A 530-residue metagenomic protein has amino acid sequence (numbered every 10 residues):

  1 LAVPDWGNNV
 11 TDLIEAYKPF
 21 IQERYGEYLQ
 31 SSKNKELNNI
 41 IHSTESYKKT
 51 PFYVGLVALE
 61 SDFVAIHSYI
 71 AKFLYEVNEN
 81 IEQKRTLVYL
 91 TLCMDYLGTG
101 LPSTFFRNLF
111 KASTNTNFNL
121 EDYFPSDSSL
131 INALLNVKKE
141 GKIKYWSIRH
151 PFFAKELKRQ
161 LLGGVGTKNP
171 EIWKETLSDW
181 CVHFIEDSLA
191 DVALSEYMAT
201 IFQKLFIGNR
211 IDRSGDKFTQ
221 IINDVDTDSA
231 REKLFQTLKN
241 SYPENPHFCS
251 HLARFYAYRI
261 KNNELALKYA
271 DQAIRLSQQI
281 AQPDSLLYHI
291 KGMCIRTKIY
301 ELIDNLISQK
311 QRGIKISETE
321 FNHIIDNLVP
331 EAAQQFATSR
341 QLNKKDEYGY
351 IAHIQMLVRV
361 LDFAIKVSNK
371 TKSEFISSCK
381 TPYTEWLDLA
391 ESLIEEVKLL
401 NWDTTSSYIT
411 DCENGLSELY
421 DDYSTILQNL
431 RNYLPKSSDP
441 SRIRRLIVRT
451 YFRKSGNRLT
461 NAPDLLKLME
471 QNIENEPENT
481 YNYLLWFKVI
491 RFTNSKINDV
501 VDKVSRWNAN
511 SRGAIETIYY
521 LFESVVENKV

Functional and structural regions predicted by a protein language model:
P4-G100: Amphipathic alpha-helical "lid/sensor" segments that cap RecA-like P-loop NTPase cores
L87, M94-P243, H247-S250, Y256 (+1 more regions): C-terminal leucine-rich, beta-strand-based interaction scaffolds used for sensing/assembly
L177, D228-L238, N263-S277, N305-R340 (+5 more regions): Alpha-helical repeat scaffolds
K217-I221, H251-Y256, K291, K298 (+5 more regions): Structural register within alpha-helical repeat arrays
D224, Y256-K261, K298-N305, V360-T371 (+4 more regions): Glycine-centered coil turns and helix-coil junctions that link the paired helices within alpha-helical repeat units
Y242-P243, Q278-Q282, K344, W402-T404 (+3 more regions): Short coil turns that delineate tetratricopeptide repeat
F248, P283, L287, D346-G349 (+3 more regions): TPR alpha-solenoid repeat register
